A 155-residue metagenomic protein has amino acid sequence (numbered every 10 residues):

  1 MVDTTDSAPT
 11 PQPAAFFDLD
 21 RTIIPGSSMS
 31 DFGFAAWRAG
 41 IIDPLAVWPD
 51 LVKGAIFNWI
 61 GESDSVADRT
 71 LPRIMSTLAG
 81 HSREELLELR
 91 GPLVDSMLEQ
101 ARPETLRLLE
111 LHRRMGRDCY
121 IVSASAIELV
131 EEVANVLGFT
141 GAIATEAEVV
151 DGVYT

Functional and structural regions predicted by a protein language model:
M1-L19, A39: Non-catalytic pre-domain segments flanking phosphatase-related domains
Q12, P25-G26: N-terminal segment of the mature folded domain
L19-D20, S27, L51, A124-S125 (+1 more regions): Fold-independent oxyanion-binding glycine-rich loops and adjacent beta-strand/coil segments at enzyme active sites
T22-I23, Y154: Hydrophobic "anchor" residues
G26-M29, A39-R107, L111: A metal-dependent, Asp-based hydrolase signature
F32-A35, G138: Glycine-rich, phosphate-binding/catalytic loops in enzymes
L86, L108-L137, G141-E148: Substrate-recognition element of Asp-dependent hydrolases with the DxDx(T/V) motif
V149-T155: Conserved nucleotide-cofactor-binding alpha/beta core module
